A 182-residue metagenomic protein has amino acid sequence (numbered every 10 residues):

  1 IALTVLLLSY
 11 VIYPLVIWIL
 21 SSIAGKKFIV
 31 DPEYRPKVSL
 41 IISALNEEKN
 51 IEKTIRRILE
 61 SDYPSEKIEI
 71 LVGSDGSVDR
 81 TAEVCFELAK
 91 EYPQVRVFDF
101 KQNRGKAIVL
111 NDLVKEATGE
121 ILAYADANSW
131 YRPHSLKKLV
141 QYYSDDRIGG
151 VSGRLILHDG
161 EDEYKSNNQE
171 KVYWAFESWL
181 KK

Functional and structural regions predicted by a protein language model:
I1-Y34: N-terminal membrane-anchoring/stem segments of glycan-assembly enzymes
P36-S39, E69: Cell-envelope/extracellular polymer assembly enzymes that use nucleotide-activated donors
K49-K53, K67, D79-L88, H134: Acidic helix N-cap motif at the loop->helix transition within catalytic regions of sugar-transfer enzymes
R56-K67: Short, acidic, metal-binding catalytic loop of nucleotide-sugar glycosyltransferases
S74-E83, Q102, S129: A conserved acidic beta->alpha catalytic loop
F100-A117, A175: Glycine-rich, basic loop-to-helix element that forms the pyrophosphate-binding segment of sugar-nucleotide handling
L122: Short aromatic/hydrophobic "clamp" motif used to bind/position activated sugar donors
P133-N168: Conserved donor NDP-sugar-binding/catalytic core segment of glycosyltransferases
